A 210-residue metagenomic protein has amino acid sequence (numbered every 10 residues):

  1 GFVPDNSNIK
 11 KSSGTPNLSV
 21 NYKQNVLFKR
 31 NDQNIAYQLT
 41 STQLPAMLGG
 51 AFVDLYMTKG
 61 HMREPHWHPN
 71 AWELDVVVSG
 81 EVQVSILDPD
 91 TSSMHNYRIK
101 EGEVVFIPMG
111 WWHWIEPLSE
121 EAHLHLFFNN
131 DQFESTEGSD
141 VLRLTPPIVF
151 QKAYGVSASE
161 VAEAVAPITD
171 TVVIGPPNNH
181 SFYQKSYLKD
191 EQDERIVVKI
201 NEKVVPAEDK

Functional and structural regions predicted by a protein language model:
G1-V53, E64-P65, D140, V156-K210: A short, N-terminal "cap"/entry segment at the start of jelly-roll beta-barrel domains of the cupin/DSBH fold
Q38, V53-N70, R98-E101: Conserved short histidine dyad/triad with adjacent acidic residue
M57, P89-M109: Short acidic-glycine-tyrosine-enriched beta hairpin
H68, L87-P89, P117-L118, F127: Surface loops and adjacent helix of pleckstrin homology
N70-P89, K210: Glycine- and acidic-residue-biased ligand/ion/polar-headgroup-sensing regions
K100-E101, M109-T136: Ligand-binding loop in jelly-roll beta-barrel domains
D140-I148: Phox homology (PX) phosphoinositide-binding domain
